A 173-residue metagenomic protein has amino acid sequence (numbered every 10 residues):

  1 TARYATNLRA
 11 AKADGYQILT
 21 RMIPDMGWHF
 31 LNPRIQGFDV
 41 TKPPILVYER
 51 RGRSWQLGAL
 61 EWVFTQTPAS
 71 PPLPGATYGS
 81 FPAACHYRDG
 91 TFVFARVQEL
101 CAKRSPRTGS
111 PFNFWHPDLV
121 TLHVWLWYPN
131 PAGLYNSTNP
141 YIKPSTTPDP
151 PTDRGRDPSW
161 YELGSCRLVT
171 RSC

Functional and structural regions predicted by a protein language model:
T1-L46, R50-C173: Primary mode marks residue(s) on the alpha4-beta5-alpha5 output face of response regulator receiver
